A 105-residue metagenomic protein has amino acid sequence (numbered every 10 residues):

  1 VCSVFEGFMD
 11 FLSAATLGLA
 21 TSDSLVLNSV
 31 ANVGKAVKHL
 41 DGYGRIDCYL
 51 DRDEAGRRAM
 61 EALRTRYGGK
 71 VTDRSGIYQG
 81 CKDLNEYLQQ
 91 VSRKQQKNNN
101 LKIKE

Functional and structural regions predicted by a protein language model:
V1-E6, C48: Conserved Lys-Pro-Asp/Glu-containing loop-to-beta segment of HAD-superfamily phosphomonoesterases, centered on
E6-M9, R52: Helix N-cap/beta->alpha junction signal
T16-E105: TOPRIM fold recognition
